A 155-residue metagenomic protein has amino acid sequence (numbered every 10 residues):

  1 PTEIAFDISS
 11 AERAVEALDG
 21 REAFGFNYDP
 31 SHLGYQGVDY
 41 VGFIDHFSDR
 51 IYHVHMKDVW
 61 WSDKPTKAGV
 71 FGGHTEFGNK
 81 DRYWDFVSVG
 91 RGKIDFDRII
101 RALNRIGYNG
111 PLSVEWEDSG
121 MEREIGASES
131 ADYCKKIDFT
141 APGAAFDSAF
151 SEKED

Functional and structural regions predicted by a protein language model:
P1-G90, F146: Acidic/histidine-rich catalytic cores of soluble enzymes
D7-S10, D39-Y40, D95, R123-S130: Residues at alpha-helix caps and immediate loop-helix transition turns in enzyme cores, especially N- and C-cap
L18, R98-N109: A structural motif corresponding to the C-terminal end of an alpha-helix and its immediate exit/capping segment
H53, G110-P111: Residues at the N-termini of beta-strands
R91-R98: Glycine-rich S-adenosyl-L-methionine
P111-E117: Short acidic/histidine-rich active-site segments
E122-G143: C-terminal helical cap(s) of enzyme catalytic domains, especially alpha/beta-barrels
F139-D155: Terminal-tail/helix-coil boundary detector
